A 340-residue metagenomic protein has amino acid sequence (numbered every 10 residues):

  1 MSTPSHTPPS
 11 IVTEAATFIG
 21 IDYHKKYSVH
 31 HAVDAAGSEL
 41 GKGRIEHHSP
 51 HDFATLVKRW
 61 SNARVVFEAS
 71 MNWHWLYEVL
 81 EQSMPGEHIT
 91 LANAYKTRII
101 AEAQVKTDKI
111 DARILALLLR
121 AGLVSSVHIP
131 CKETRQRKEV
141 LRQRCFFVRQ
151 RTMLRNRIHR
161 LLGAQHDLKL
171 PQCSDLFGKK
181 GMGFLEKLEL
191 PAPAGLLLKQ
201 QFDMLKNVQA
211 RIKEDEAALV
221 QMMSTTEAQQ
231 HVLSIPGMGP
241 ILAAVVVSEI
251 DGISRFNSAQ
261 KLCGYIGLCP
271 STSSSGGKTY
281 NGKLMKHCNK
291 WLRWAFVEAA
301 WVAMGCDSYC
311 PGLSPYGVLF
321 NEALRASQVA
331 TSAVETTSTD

Functional and structural regions predicted by a protein language model:
M1-D340: A detector of single, family-specific signature residues that are central to catalytic or substrate-handling motifs
